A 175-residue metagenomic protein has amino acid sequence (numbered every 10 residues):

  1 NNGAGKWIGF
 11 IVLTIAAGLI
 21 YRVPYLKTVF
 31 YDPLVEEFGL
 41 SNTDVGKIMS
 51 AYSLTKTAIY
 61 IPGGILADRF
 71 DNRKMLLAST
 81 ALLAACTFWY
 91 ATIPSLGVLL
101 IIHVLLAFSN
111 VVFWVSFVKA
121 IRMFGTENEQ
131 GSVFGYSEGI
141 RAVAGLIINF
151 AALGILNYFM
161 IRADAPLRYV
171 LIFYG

Functional and structural regions predicted by a protein language model:
G3-F30, V104: Pair of pore-lining "gating" transmembrane helices in MFS-fold secondary transporters
K47-I65: Central cavity-lining transmembrane alpha-helices of secondary-active solute carriers, predominantly the Major
R73-L76: Primarily marks hydrophobic transmembrane alpha-helices of the MFS/SLC 12-helix fold
A81-P94: C-terminal ends and interior cores of transmembrane alpha-helices in multi-pass membrane transporters/permeases
C86, G97-V112: Hydrophobic core of transmembrane alpha-helices in multi-pass small-molecule transporters, especially MFS/SLC-type
V112-T126: Intracellular juxtamembrane helix-capping segments at the cytosolic ends of symmetry-related transmembrane helices
G131-N157: Glycine-rich segments within core transmembrane alpha-helices of 12-TM secondary carriers
R168-G175: Symmetry-related core transmembrane helices of the 12-TM Major Facilitator Superfamily/SLC fold
